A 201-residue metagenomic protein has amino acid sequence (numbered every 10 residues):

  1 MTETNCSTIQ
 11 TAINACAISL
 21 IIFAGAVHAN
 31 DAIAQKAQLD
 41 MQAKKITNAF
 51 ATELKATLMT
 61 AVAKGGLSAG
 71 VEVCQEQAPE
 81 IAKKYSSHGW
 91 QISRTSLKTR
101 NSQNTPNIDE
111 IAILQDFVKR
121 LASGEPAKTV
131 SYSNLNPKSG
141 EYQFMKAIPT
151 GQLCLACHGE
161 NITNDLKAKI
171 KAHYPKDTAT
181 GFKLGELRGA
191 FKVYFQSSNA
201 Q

Functional and structural regions predicted by a protein language model:
T2-C16: Bacterial N-terminal signal peptides that target proteins for export
N14-A24: Bacterial N-terminal signal peptides
I22-A26, E160-I162: Short, exposed beta-strand "edge-strand" segments with a Pro/Gly-rich flavor and a Y/T-containing core
A29-G151, D165-Q201: Extracytoplasmic c-type cytochrome modules immediately beyond a signal peptide or single-pass transmembrane anchor
G151-N161: The canonical Cys-X-X-Cys-His
